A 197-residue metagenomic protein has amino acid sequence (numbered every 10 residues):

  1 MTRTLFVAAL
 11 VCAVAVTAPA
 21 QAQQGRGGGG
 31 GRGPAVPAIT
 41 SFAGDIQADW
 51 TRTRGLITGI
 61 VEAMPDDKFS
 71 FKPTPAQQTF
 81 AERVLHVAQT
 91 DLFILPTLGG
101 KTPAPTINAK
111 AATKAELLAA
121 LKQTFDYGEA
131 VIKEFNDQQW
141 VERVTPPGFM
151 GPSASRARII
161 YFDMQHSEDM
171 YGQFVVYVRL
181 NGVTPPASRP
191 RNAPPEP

Functional and structural regions predicted by a protein language model:
M1-L5: Positively charged n-region of N-terminal signal peptides that target proteins for export
V7-T17: Bacterial N-terminal signal peptides
A20-A38, F149, P195-E196: Disordered, low-complexity segments in secreted/periplasmic proteins that are enriched in proline
G31-F42, L98-K110: Acidic/histidine-rich, surface-exposed loop or edge segments in extracytoplasmic proteins
Q47-T51, G55-T58, K68-I107, P146-P197: Short, contiguous alpha-helical
L56, I60-V61, L92, Y127 (+1 more regions): Well-ordered alpha-helical scaffold segments within catalytic/enzyme domains
E62-S70, V131-V141, R179-P185: Surface-exposed helix-capping loop/turn segments at secondary-structure junctions
A112-P147, S153-Y171: Acidic/histidine-rich alpha-helical segments that form the ligand environment of transition-metal centers
